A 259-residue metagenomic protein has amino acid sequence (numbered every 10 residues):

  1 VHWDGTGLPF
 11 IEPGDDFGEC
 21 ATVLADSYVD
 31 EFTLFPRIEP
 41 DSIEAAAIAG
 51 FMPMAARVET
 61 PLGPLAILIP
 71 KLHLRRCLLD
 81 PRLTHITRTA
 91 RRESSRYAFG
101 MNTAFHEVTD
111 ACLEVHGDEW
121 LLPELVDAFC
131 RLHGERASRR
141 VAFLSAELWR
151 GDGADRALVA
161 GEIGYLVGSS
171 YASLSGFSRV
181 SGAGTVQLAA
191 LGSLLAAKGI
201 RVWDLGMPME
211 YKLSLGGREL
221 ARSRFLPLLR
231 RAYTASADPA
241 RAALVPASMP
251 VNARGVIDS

Functional and structural regions predicted by a protein language model:
V1-S259: N-acyltransferase acceptor-side catalytic subdomain
